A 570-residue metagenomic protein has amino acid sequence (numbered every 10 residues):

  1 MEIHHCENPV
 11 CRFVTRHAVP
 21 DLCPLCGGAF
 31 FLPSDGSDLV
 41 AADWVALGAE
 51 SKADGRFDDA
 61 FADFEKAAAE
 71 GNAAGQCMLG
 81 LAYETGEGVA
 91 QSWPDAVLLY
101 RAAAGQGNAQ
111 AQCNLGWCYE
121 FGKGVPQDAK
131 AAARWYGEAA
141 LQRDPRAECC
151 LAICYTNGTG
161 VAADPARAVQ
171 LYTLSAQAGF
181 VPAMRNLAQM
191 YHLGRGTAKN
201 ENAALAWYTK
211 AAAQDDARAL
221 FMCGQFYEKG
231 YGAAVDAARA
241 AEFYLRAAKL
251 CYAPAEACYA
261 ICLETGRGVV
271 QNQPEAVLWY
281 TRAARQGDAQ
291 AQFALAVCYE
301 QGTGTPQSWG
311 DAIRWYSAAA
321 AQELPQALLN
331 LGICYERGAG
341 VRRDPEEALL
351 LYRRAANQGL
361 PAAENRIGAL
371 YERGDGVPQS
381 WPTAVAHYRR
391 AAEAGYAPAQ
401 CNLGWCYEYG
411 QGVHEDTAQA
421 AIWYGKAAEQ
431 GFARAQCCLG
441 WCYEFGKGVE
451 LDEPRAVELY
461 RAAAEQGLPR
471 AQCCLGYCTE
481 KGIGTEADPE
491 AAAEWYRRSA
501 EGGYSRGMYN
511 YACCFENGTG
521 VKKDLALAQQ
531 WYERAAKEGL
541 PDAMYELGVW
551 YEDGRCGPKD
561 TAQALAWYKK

Functional and structural regions predicted by a protein language model:
I3-N8, P20-D21: Residues immediately within or flanking Cys/His clusters that coordinate Zn2+ in small zinc-binding modules
E7-T15, G27: Cys/His-coordinated zinc-binding microdomains
V14-L22: Short linker/helix segments within small regulatory modules
G27-G36: Short Cys/His-rich micro-motifs in 6-15 aa windows
L39, A69-A73, T85-E87, S92 (+36 more regions): Short helix-capping/linker turns of helical repeat alpha-solenoids
W44-S51, M78-T85, N114-F121, C150-N157 (+12 more regions): Hydrophobic face of amphipathic alpha-helices that form TPR/SEL1-like repeat modules and related alpha-solenoid
